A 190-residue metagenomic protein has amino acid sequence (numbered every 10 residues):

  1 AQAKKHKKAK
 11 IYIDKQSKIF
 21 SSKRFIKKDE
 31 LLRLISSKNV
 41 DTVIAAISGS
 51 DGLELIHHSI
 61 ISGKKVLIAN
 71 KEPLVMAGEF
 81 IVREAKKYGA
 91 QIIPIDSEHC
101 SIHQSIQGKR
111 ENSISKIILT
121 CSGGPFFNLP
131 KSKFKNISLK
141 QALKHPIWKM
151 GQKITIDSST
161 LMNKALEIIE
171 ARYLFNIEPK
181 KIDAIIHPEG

Functional and structural regions predicted by a protein language model:
A1-S50, L55: N-terminal glycine-/serine-/threonine-rich beta1-alpha1-beta2 phosphate-ribose binding loop of Rossmann-like
D14-K15, A69-K71, D96: Short beta->alpha connector loops at strand-helix junctions that form conserved, small/polar/Pro-enriched
S17, S97-S101, L119-F126, T160 (+2 more regions): Glycine-rich beta-alpha junction loops
G49-S62, K71-Q91: Rossmann-fold NAD(P)-binding glycine/threonine-rich loop
K65-V66: A short hydrophobic/small-residue beta-strand
F80-P94, I106-I117: Basic phosphate/pyrophosphate-binding loop/patch that engages nucleotide-derived ligands
S101-N163: Conserved anion/nucleotide-ligand pocket segment
I156-G190: Substrate-binding/catalytic subdomain of NAD(P)-dependent oxidoreductase enzymes
